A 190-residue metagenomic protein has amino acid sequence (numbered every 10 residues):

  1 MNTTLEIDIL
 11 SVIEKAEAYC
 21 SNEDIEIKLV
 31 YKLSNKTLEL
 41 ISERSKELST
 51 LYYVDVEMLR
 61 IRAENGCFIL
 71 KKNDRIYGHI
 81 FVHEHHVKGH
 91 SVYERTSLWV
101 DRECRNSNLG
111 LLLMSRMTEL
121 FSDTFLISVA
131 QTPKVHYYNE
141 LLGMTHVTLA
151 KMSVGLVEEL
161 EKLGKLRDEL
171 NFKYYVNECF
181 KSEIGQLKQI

Functional and structural regions predicted by a protein language model:
N2-V56, I69-K71: Short amphipathic alpha-helix that is part of the acyltransferase structural core
S45-W99: A conserved beta-strand-loop-helix scaffold within acyl/acetyltransferase catalytic domains
E64, E119-L126: Short glycine/proline-enriched coil/turn segments at helix->beta-strand junctions
F81, L111-R116, L126-I127, H136-Y138: Hydrophobic, well-ordered beta-alpha structural blocks that scaffold small-molecule cofactor pockets
T96-S97, R105, H136-Y137: Acidic/histidine-enriched, beta-strand-rich ligand/metal-binding domains
V100, N106-L120: Conserved acetyl-CoA-binding loop-helix of GNAT-fold acetyltransferases
L126, Q131-E158: Conserved active-site alpha-helix within GNAT-family acetyltransferase domains
M152-I190: C-terminal "cap" of GNAT-fold acetyltransferases
